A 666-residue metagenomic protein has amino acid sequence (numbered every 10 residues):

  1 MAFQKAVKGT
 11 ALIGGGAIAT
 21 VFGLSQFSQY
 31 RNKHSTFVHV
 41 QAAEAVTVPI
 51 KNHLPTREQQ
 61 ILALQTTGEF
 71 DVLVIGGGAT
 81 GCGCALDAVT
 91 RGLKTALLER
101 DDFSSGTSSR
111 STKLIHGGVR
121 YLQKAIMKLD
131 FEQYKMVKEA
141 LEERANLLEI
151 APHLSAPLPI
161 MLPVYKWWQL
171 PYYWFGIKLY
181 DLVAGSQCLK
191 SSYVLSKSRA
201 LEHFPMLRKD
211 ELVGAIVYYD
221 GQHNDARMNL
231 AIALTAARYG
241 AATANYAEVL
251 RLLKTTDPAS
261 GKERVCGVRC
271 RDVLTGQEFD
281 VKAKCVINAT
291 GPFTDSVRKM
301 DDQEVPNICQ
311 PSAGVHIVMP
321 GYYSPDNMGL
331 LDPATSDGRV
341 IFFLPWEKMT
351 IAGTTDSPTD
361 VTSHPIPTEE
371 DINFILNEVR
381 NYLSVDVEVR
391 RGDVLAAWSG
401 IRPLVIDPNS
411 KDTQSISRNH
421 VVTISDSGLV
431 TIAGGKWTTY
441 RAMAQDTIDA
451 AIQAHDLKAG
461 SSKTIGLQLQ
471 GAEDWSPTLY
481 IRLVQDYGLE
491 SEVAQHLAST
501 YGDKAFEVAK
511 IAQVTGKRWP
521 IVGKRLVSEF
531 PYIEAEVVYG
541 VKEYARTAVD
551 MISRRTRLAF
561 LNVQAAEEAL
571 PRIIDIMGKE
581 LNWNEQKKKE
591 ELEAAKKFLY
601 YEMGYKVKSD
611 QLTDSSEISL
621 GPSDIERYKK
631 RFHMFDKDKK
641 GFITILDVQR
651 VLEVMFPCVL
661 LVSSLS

Functional and structural regions predicted by a protein language model:
A2-V72, T90-R91: Extreme N-terminal leader/targeting segments of oxidoreductases
G68-F70, L274-C285: Core beta-strand elements of the Rossmann-like FAD/NAD(P) dinucleotide-binding domain in flavoenzyme oxidoreductases
E69-L97: N-terminal Rossmann-like FAD-binding beta1-loop-alpha1 element of flavoenzymes
V74-I75, V281-G291: Short hydrophobic core segments
V89-S111: Glycine-rich FAD pyrophosphate-binding loop
D101, L154-P157, M161, Y165-K178 (+11 more regions): C-terminal accessory subdomains/tails of enzymes that are appended
S104-K138: Glycine-rich active-site loop/strand segments that organize a redox cofactor
N245-C266: A conserved short coil-to-beta-strand element within the FAD-binding core of flavoproteins
